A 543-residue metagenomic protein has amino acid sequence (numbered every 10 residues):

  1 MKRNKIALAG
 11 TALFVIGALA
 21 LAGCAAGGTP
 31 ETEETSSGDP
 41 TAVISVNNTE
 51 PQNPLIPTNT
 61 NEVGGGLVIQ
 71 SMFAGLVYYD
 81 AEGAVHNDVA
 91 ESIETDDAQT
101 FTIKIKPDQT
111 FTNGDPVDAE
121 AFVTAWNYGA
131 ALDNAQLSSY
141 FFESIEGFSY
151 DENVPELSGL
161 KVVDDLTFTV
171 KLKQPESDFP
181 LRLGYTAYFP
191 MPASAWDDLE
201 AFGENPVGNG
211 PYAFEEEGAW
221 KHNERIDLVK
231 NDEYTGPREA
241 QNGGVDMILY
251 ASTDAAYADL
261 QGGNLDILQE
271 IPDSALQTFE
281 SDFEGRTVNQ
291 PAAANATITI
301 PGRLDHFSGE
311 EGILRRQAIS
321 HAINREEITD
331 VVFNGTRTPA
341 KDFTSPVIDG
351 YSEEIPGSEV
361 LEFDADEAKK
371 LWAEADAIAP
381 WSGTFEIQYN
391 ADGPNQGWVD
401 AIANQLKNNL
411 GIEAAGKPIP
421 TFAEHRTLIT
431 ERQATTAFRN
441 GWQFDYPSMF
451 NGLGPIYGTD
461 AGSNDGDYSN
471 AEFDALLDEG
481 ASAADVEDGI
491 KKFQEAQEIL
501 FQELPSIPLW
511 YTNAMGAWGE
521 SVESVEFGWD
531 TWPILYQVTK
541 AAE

Functional and structural regions predicted by a protein language model:
L19, I323-G350, P394-Q405, T427-E543: Detector for C-terminal structural segments
N47-D97, V207: N-terminal lobe/hinge region of extracytoplasmic solute-binding protein
N48-L67, V89, D115, D178-P190 (+3 more regions): A structural "hinge/loop" feature
E94, S139-A193: Surface-exposed binding/hinge segments that line and control ligand-binding clefts or catalytic entry sites
V117-N127, D165-K171, P211, N242-G244 (+3 more regions): Alpha-helical secondary-structure segments
E176-E239, G244: Gly/Pro-rich hinge or "lid" segments in bacterial periplasmic/extracellular proteins
P206, E233-T278, A293: Ligand-site clamp/hinge motif
T338-A375, D392-G397: Structural transition elements
